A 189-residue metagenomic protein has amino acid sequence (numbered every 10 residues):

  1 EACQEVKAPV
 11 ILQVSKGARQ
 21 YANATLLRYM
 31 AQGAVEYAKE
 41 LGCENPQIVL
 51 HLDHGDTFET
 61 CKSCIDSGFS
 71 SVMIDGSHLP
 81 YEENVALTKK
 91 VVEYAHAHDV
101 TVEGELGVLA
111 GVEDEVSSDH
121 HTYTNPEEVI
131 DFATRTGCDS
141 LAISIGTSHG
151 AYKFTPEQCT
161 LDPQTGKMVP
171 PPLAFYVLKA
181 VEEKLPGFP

Functional and structural regions predicted by a protein language model:
A2-A18, L26-C43, G55-F188: Alpha/beta enzyme core
N23: Conserved, carboxylate-rich catalytic/transport cores that coordinate ions
